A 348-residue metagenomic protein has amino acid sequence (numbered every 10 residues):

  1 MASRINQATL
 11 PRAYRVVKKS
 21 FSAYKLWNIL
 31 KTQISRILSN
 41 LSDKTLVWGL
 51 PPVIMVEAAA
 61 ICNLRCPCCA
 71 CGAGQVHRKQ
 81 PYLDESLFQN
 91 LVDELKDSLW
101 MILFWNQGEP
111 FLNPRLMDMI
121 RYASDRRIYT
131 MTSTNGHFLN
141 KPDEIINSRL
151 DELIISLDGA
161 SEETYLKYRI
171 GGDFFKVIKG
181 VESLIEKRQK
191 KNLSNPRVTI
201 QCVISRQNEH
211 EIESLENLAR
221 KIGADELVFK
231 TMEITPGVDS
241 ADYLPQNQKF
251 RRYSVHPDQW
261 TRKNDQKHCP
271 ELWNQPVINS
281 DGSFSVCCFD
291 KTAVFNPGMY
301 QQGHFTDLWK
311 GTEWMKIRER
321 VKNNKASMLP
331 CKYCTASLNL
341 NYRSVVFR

Functional and structural regions predicted by a protein language model:
M1-R15, R78, L83-S86, R126-Y129 (+3 more regions): Radical SAM enzyme [4Fe-4S]-AdoMet core and its adjacent flexible, acidic and glycine-rich loops/tails across
S3-Q7, P11-E152, E163, K167 (+1 more regions): Conserved alpha-helical substructure of the radical SAM core
K31-L50, M299-E319: Short, charged low-complexity linear segments at domain edges
P52, E271-L272, S327: Short, basic and Ser/Thr-rich N-terminal targeting/leader segments
V56, A60-N63, K263, K325-M328: Processing junctions and N-termini across compartments
N63-C71, F289, L329-L338: Local cysteine-cluster metal-coordination motifs and their immediate loop/turn environment, predominantly Fe-S cluster
